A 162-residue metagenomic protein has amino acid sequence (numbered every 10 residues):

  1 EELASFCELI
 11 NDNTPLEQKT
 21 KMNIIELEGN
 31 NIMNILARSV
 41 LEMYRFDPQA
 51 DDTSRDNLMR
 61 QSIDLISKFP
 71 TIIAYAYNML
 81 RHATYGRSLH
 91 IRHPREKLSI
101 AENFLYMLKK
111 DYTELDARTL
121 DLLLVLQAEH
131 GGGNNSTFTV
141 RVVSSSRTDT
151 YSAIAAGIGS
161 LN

Functional and structural regions predicted by a protein language model:
E1-N162: Hydrophobic alpha-helical bundle cores within soluble ligand-binding/oligomerization subdomains
